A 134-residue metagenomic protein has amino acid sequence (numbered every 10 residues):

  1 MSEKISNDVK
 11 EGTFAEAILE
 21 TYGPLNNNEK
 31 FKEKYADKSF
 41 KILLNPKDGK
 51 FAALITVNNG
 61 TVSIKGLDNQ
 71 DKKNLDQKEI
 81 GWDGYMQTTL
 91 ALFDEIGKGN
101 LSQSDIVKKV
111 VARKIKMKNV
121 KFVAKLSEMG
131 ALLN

Functional and structural regions predicted by a protein language model:
M1-N134: Feature captures hydrophobic
